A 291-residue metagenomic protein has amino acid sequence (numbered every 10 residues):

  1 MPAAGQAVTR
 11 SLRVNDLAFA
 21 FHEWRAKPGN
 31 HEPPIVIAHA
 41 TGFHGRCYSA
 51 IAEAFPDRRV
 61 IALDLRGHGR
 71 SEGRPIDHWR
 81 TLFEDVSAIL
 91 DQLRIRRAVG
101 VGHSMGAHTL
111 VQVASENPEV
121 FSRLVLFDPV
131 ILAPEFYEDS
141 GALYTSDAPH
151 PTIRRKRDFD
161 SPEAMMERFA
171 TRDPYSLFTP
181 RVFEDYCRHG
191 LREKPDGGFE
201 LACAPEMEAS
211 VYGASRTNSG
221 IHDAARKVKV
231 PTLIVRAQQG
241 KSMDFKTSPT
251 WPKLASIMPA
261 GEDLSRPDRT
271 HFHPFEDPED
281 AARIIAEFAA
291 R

Functional and structural regions predicted by a protein language model:
N15-L17, R25, S49, I61 (+2 more regions): Active-site loop/oxyanion-hole signature of alpha/beta-hydrolase fold enzymes
A20-E72: Conserved HGGG/HGGXW glycine-rich cap/lid loop of the alpha/beta-hydrolase fold
D64-H68, V130, R269-T270: Short beta-to-alpha linker loops that shape the active-site pocket of alpha/beta-hydrolase fold enzymes
R96-D139: Conserved hydrolase catalytic core segment
F127-F159: A catalytic-pocket lid/entrance helix-loop region that shapes and gates access to the active site across common
R157-S242: Alpha/beta-hydrolase
R226-R269: Conserved loop-alpha-helix segment in the C-terminal half of the alpha/beta-hydrolase fold that carries the catalytic
R266-P278: Catalytic histidine-centered segment of alpha/beta-hydrolase-like enzymes
